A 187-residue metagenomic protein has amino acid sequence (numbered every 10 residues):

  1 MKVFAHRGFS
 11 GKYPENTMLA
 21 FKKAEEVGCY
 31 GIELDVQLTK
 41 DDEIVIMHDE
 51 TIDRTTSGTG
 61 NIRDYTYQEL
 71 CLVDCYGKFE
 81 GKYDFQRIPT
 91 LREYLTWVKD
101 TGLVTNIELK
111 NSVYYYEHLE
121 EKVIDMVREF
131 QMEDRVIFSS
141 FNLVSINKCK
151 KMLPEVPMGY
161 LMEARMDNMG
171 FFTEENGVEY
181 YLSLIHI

Functional and structural regions predicted by a protein language model:
M1-I185: Phosphate-group recognition and catalysis centered on beta-loop-alpha active-site segments
